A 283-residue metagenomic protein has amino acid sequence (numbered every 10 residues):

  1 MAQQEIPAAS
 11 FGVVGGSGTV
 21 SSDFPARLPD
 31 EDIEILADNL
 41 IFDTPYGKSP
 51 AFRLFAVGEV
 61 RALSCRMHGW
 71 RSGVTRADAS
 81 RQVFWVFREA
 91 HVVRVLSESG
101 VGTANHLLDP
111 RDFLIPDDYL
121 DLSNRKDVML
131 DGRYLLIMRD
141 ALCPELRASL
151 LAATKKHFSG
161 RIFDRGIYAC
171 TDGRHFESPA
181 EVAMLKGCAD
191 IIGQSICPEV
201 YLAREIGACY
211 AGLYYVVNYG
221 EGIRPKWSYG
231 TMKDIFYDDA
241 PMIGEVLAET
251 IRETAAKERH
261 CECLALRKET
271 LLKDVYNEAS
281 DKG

Functional and structural regions predicted by a protein language model:
M1-M138: Metabolite-binding pocket within alpha/beta catalytic cores that recognizes anionic/polar moieties
F87-H91, K186, R204: Non-catalytic positions within long, well-ordered alpha-helices that form the structural scaffold/packing of enzyme
V93-R94, D190, C209: Short acidic/polar active-site loop segments enriched in Thr and Asp
E145, S149-G160, E245-E253: Generic non-transmembrane alpha-helical segments
A153-D190, L264-G283: Active-site/ligand-binding-proximal alpha/beta "capping" segment
Q194-M232: Zn-dependent metallopeptidase/amidohydrolase metal-coordination segment
E221-L272: His/Asp/Glu-rich mid-to-C-terminal helical/loop segments that flank catalytic regions of hydrolases
